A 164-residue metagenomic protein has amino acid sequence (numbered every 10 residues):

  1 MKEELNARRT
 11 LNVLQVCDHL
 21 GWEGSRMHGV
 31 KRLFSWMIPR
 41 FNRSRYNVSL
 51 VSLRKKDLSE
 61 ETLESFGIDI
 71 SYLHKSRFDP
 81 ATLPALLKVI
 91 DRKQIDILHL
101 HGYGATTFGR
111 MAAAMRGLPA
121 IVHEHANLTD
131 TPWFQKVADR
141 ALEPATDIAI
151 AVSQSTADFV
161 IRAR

Functional and structural regions predicted by a protein language model:
M1-R164: Membrane-interface segments of envelope glycosyltransferases acting on lipid-linked substrates or membrane lipids
